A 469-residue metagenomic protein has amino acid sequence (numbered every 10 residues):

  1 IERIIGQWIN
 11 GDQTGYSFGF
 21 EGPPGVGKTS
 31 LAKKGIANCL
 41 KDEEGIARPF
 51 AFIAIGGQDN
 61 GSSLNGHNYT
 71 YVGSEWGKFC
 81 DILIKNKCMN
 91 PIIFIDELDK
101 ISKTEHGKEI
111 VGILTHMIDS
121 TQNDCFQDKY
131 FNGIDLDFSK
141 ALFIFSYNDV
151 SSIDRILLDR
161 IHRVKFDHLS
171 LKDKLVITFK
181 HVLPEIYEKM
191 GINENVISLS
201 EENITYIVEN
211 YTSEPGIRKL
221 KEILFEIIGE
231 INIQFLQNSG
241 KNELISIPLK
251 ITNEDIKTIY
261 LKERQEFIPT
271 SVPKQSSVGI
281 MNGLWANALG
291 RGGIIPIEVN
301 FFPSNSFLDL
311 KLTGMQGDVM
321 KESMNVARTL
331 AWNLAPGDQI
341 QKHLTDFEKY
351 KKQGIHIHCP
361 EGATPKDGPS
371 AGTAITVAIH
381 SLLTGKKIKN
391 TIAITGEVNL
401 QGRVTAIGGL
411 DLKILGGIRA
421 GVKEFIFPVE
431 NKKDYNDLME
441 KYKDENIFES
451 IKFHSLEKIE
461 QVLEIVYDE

Functional and structural regions predicted by a protein language model:
I1-E21, A331-W332: Pre-Walker A (pre-P-loop) alpha-helix and adjacent loop at the N terminus of AAA/AAA+ ATPase modules, a conserved
T14-A54, I84, T115: Walker A/P-loop
G22, A54, G66, E97 (+1 more regions): The Walker A (P-loop) glycine that initiates the GxxxxGKT/S ATP-binding motif of P-loop NTPases
L40-S74: AAA+/P-loop NTPase substrate/partner-engagement loops
K41-A47, K87, D149-D159, D167-F225 (+4 more regions): Conserved C-terminal "switch" segment of AAA+ ATPases
N86-F94, F126-S146, I197-L199, L249-I251 (+1 more regions): AAA+/SF3 P-loop NTPase mechanochemical coupling elements
D99-L136: Conserved catalytic/switch belt of AAA+ P-loop NTPases
I247-P248, F267-N282, G290-E469: Peripheral, non-AAA+ core regions of ATP-driven protein-machinery
